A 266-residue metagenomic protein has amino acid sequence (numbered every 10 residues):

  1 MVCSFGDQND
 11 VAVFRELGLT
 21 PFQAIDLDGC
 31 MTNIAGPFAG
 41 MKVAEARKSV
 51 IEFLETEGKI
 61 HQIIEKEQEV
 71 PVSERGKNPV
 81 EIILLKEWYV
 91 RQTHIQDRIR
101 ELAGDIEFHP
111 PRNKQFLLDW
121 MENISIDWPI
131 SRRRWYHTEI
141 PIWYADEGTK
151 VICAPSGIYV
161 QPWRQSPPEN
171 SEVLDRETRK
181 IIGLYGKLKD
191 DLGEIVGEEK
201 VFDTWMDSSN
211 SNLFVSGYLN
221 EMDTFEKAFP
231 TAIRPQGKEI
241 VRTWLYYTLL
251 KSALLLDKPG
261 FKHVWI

Functional and structural regions predicted by a protein language model:
M1-G148, W244: Residue patterns forming the tRNA-binding/recognition surfaces of aminoacyl-tRNA synthetases and related DALR
V2-G6, G29, G104, F116 (+2 more regions): Conserved active-site neighborhood of enzyme catalytic/cofactor-binding cores
